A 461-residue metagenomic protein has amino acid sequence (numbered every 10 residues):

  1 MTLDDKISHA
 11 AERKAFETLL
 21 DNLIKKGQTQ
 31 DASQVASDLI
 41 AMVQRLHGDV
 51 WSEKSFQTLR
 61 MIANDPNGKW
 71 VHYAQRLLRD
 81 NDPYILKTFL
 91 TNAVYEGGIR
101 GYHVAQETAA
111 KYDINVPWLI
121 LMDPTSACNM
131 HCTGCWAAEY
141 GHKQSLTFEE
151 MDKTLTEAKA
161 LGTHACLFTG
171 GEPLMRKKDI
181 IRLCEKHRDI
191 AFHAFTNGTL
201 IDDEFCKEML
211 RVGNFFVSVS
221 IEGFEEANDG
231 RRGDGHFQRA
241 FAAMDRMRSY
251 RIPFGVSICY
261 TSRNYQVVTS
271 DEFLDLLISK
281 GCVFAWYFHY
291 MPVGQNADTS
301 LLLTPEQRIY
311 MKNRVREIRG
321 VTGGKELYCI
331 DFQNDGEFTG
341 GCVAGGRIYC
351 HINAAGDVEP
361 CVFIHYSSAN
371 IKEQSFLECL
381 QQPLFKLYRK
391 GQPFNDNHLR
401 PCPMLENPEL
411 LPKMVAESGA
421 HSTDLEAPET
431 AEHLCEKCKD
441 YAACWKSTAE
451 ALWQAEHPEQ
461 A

Functional and structural regions predicted by a protein language model:
M1-Q57, M61, D229-G345, N353-A355 (+3 more regions): Radical SAM enzyme [4Fe-4S]-AdoMet core and its adjacent flexible, acidic and glycine-rich loops/tails across
T2-I7, A11, A15-F16, G27 (+6 more regions): Flexible mid-to-C-terminal extensions adjoining Fe-S/redox cofactors in radical SAM and related proteins
S37-E204: Conserved alpha-helical substructure of the radical SAM core
E96-P117, C329-F332, G336, N370-K386: Short, charged low-complexity linear segments at domain edges
C128, C132-C135, C342, G356 (+2 more regions): Short cysteine clusters
A138-H142, F224-A227, P292-Q295: A short, flexible beta-alpha/helix-coil linker loop
F148-F168, L174-F288: Radical SAM/AdoMet-radical enzyme domain recognition
